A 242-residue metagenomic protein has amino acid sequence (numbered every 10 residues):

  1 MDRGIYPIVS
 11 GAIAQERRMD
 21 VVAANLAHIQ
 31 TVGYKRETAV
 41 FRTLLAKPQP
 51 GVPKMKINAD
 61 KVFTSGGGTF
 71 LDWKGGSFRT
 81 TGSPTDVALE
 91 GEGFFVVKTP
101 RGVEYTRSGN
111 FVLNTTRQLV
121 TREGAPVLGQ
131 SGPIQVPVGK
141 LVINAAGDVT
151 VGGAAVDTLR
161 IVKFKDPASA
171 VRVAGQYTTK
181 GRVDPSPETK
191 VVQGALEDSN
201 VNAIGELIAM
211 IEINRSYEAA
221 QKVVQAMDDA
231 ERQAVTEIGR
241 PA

Functional and structural regions predicted by a protein language model:
M1-A242: Amphipathic alpha-helical polymerization modules
